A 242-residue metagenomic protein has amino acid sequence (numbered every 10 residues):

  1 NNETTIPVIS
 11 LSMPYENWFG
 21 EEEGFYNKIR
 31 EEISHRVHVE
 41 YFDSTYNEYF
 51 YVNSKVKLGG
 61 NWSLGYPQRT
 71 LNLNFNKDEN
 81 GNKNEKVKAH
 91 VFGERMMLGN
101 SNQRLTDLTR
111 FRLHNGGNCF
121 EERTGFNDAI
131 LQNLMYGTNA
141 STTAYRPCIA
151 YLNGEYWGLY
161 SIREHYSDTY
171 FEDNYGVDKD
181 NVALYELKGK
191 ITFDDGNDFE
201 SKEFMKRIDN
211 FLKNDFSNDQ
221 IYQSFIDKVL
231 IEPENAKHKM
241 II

Functional and structural regions predicted by a protein language model:
N1-G59: Regulatory N- and C-terminal appendages and interdomain linkers associated with kinase/kinase-like NTP transferase
N2-T5, P67, N82, T106-T109 (+1 more regions): Extracytoplasmic low-complexity repetitive segments enriched in small/polar residues
T5-I6, L108-T109, N139-T143, E155 (+2 more regions): Loop/turn elements at helix/coil->beta-strand transitions in domains of secreted/extracellular proteins
E31, F126-N127, A140-A144, P233-K237: Short, glycine/acidic-rich beta->alpha junctions
S34-R36, E40-N100, A144-D195: Carboxylate/His-rich catalytic cores and anion/metal-binding grooves
K88-R110, H114-N118, R123-T124, S161-I242: ATP-dependent phospho-/nucleotidyl transfer catalytic cores
F120-A140: A conserved alpha-helical element in kinase catalytic cores
